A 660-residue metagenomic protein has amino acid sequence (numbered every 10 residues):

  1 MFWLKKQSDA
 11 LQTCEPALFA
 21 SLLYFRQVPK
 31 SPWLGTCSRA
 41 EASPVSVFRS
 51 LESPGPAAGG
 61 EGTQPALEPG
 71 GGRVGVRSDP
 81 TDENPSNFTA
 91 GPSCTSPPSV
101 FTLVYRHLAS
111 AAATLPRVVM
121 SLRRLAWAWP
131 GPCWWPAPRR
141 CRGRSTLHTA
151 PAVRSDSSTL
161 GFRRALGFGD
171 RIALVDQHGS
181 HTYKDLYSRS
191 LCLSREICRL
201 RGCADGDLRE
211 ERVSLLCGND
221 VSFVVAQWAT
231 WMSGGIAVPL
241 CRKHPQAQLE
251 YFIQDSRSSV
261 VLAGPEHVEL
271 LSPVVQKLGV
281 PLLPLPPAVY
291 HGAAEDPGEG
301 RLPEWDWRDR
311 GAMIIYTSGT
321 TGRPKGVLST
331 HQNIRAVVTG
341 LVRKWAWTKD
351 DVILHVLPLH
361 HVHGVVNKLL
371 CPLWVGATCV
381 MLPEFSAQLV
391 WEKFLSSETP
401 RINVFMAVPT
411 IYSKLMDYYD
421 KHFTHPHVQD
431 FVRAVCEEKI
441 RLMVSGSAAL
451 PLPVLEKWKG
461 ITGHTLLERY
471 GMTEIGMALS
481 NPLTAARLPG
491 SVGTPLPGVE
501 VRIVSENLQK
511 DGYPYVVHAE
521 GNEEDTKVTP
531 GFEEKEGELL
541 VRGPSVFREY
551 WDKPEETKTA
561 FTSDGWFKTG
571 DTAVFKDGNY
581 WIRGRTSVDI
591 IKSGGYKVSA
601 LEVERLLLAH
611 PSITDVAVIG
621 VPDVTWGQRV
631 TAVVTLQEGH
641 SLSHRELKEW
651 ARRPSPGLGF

Functional and structural regions predicted by a protein language model:
Y105, A109, T114-R142, C192 (+3 more regions): Structural core segment of the AMP-binding/adenylate-forming
A150-V153, S158, D170-D207, E211-W228 (+3 more regions): Conserved AMP-binding/adenylate-forming core of the ANL superfamily
G161-R163, V221-L240, L249-E250, L341-R343 (+3 more regions): Hydrophobic alpha-helical segments in the ANL/AMP-binding
G169-D170, E211, N219, E295-Y316 (+2 more regions): Conserved pre-ATP/AMP-binding loop-to-beta segment of ANL
C192, C217-G218, G235-I253, P265-L270 (+3 more regions): ATP-dependent adenylate-forming carboxylate-activation enzymes
I236, I253-P265, A312-I315, R323-T424 (+3 more regions): AMP-binding/adenylate-forming
Q246, V275-P286, W374, L382-K535 (+3 more regions): Conserved adenylate-forming
G543, R548-E549, E556-T559, D564 (+1 more regions): AMP-binding/adenylate-forming catalytic core of the ANL superfamily
